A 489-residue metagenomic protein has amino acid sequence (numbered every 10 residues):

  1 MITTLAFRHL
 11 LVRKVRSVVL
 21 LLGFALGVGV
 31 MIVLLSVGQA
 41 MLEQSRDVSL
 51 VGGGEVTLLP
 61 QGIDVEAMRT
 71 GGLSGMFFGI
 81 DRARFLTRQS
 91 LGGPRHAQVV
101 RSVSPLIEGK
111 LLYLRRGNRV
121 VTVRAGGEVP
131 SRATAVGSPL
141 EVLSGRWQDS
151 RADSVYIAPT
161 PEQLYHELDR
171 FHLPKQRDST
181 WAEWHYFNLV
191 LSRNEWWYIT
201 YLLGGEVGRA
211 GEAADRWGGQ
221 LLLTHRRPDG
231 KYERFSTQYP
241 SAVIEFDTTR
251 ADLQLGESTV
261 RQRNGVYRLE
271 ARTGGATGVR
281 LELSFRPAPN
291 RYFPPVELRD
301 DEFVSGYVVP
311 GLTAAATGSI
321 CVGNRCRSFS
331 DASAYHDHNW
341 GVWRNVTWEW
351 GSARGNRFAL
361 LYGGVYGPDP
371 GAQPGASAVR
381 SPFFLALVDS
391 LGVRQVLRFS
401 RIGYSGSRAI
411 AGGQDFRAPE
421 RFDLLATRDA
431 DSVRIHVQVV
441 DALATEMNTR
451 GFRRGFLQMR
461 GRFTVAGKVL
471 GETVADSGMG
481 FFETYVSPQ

Functional and structural regions predicted by a protein language model:
M1-G29: N-terminal Sec/SRP start-transfer signal
M1-L5, A40, A182: N-terminal amphipathic/basic helix or basic patch
F7-L11, E55, G72-L73, E108 (+2 more regions): Short acidic/polar alpha-helix capping motifs at helix-coil junctions
R13, G52, N356-F358: Structured helix-beta-strand junction loops
F24, L59-Q61, L106-E108, E128 (+3 more regions): Acidic/polar N-terminal loop/beta-strand segments that form early-domain functional surfaces
G29-R124, A135-P139: Hydrophobic, regular-secondary-structure patches
A125-S131: Acidic, His- and aromatic-enriched active-site or binding-groove loops in soluble protein domains that engage sugars
L140-Q489: Structured soluble/peripheral alpha/beta segments that form catalytic or ligand/cofactor-binding pockets
